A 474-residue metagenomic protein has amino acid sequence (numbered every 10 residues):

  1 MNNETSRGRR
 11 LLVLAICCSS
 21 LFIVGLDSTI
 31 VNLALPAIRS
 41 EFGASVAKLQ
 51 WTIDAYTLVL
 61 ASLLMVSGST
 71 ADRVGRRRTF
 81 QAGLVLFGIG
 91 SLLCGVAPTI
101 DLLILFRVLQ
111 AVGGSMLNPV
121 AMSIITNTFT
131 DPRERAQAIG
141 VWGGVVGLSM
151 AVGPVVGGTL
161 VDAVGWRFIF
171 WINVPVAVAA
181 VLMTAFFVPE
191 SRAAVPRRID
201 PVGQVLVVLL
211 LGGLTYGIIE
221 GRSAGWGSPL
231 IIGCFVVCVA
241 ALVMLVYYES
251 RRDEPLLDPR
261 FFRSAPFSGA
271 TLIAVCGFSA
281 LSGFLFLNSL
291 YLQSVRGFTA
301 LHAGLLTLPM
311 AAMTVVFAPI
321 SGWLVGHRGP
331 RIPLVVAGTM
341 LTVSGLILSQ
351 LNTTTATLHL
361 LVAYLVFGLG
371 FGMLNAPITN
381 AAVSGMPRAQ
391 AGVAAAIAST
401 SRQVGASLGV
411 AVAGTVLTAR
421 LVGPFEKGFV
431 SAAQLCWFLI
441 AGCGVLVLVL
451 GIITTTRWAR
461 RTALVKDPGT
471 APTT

Functional and structural regions predicted by a protein language model:
M1-F186, A318-S321, R328-T342, L346-T353 (+2 more regions): Transmembrane-helix bundle of Major Facilitator Superfamily
M1-R9, A193, T454-T474: Intrinsic disorder in cytosolic terminal tails and internal cytosolic loops of multi-pass membrane transporters
S6-L11, D131, F187-V205, W226-I231 (+1 more regions): Short loop segments and helix-boundary regions at transmembrane helix junctions of multi-pass inner-membrane proteins
R10-L26, V31-L33, G227-V237, A241 (+3 more regions): 12-transmembrane solute porter fold
A47-W51, D101-L109, A163-I172, R198-D200 (+3 more regions): Interfacial loop-to-helix junctions that mark the boundaries of transmembrane helices in multi-pass membrane
G144, L148-V164, Y216, A376 (+1 more regions): A gly/Pro-rich, aromatic-decorated transmembrane alpha-helix motif that marks the paired, flexible gating helices
V174-A193, V208-E220, V237-R252, V447-R457: C-terminal membrane-cytosol helix-exit motif in multi-pass small-molecule transporters
P189-V205, R252-L257, R460-G469: Flexible cytoplasmic inter-helical loops of multi-pass small-molecule transporters
